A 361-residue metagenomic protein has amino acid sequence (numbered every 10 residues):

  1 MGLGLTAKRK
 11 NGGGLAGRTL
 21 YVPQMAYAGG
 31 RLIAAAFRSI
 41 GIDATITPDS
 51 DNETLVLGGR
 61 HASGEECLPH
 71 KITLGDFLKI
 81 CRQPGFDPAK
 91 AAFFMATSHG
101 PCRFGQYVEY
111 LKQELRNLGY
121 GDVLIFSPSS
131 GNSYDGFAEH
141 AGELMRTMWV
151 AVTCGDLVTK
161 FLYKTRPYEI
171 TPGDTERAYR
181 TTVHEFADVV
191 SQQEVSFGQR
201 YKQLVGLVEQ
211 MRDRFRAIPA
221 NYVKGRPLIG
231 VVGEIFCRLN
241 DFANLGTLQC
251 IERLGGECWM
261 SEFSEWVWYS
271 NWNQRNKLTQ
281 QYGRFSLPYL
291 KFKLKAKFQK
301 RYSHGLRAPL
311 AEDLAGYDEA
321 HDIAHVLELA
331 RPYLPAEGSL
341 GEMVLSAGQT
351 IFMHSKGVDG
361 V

Functional and structural regions predicted by a protein language model:
M1-G360: An N-terminal assembly and electron-transfer interface module characteristic of large anaerobic redox and radical
